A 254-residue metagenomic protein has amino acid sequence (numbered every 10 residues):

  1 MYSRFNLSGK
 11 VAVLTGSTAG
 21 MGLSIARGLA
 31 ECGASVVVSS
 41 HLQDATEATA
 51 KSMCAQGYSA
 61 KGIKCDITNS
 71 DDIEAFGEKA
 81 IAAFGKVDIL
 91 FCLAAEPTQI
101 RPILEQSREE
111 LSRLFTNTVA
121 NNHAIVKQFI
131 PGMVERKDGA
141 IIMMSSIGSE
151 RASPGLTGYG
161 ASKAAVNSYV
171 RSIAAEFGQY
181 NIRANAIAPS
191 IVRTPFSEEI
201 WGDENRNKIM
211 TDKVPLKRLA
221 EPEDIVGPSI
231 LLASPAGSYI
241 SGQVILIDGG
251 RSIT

Functional and structural regions predicted by a protein language model:
Y2, Q106, A152-G160, S172: Active-site loop-to-helix junction immediately N-terminal to the catalytic Tyr of the SDR YXXXK motif in Rossmann-fold
Y2-R4, I100, R151, S229-I230 (+1 more regions): Short C-terminal tail/terminal secondary-structure segment of NAD(P)H-dependent dehydrogenase/reductase domains
V11, T18-G20, L42: Conserved glycine-rich cofactor-binding loop
E74, E96-S112, G155-G158, E198-G202: Conserved mid-core segment of classical short-chain dehydrogenase/reductases
L104-A124, D138, I142, V166 (+1 more regions): Catalytic Tyr-X3-Lys loop
V126, S162, V170: Active-site helix of classical SDR
P131, A175-Q179, S238: Alpha-helical segment proximal to the catalytic Tyr-Lys
S146: Residue(s) in the substrate-gating loop at a strand-loop-helix junction that position the organic substrate next
